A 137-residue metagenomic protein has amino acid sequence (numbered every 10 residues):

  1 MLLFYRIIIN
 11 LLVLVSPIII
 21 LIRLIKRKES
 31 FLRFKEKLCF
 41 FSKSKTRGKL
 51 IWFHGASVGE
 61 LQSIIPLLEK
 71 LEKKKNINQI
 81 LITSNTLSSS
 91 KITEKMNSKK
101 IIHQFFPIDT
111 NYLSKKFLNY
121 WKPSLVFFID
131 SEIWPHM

Functional and structural regions predicted by a protein language model:
M1, Y5-I8, L12-I22: Membrane-interacting alpha-helical segments
P17-M137: Active-site and donor-binding regions of nucleotide-sugar-utilizing enzymes
